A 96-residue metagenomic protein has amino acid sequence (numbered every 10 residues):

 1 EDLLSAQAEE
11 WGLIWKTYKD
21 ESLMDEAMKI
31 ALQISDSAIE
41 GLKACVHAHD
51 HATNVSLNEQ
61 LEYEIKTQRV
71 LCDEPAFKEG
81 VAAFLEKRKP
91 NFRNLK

Functional and structural regions predicted by a protein language model:
E1-E40, E74, E79-A82, R88 (+1 more regions): Crotonase-fold acyl-CoA enzyme core
E9, Q60-Y63: Alpha-helix N-cap/N′ positions at the starts of helices
I39-L42, D50: Glycine/small-residue-rich hydrophobic helix-like segments
A48-A52, T67-C72: Helix-loop "lid/cap" segments that line or gate small-molecule binding pockets
H51-A52, K87-N91: A short structural micro-motif
S56-L61, N94: Short beta-strand->loop
